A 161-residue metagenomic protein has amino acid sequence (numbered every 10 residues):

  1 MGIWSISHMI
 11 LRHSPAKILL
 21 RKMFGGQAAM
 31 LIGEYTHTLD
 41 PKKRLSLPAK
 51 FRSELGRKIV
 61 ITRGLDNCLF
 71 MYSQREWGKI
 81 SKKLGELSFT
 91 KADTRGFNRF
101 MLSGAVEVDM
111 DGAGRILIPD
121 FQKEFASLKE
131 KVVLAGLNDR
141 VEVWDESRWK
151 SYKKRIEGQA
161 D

Functional and structural regions predicted by a protein language model:
M1-H37, P41, K50-V108, G112 (+1 more regions): Flexible "stalk/tail and boundary" regions
